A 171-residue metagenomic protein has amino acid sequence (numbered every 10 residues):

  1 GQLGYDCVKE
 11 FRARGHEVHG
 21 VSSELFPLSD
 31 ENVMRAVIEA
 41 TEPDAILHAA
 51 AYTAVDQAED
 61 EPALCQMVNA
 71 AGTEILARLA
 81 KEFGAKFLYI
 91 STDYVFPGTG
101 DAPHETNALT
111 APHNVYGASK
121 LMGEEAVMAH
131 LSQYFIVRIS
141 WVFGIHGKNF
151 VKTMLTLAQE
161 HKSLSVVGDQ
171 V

Functional and structural regions predicted by a protein language model:
G1-A45, E82, G123: N-terminal Rossmann/SDR dinucleotide-binding element
Y5-C7, Q57-A58, P97-G100, H146-G147: Short glycine-/acidic-enriched loop or helix-start segments at secondary-structure transitions that form or flank
E17, E42-D44, K86, Q133-F135 (+1 more regions): Structural signature of beta-strand start/N-cap positions in the alpha/beta core of ABC transporter nucleotide-binding
V21, I46-A50, F87-T92, P97 (+1 more regions): SDR active-site strand-loop-helix element
E31-V68, L79-K81: NAD(P)H-binding glycine-rich loop region in Rossmannoid oxidoreductase-like domains and their noncatalytic homologs
I38, E74-A77, K81, M128 (+1 more regions): A structural alpha-helix within SAM-dependent methyltransferase catalytic domains
D60, M67, G72-I75, V95-V137 (+1 more regions): Catalytic helix-loop patch of NAD(P)-dependent Rossmann-fold dehydrogenases
E125-V171: NAD(P)-dependent short-chain dehydrogenase/reductase
